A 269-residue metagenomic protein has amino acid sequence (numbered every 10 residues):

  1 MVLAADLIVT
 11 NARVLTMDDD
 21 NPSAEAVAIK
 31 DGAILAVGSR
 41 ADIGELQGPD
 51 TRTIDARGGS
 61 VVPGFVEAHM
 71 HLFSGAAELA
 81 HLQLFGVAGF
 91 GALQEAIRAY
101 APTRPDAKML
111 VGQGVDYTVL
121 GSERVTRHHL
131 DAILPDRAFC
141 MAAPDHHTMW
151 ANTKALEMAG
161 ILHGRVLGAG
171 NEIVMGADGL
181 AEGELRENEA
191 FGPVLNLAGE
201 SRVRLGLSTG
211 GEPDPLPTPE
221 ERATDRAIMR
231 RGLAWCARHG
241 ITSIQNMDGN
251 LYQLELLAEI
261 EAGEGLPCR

Functional and structural regions predicted by a protein language model:
L3-T10, L15, D19-R269: Divalent metal-binding segments
